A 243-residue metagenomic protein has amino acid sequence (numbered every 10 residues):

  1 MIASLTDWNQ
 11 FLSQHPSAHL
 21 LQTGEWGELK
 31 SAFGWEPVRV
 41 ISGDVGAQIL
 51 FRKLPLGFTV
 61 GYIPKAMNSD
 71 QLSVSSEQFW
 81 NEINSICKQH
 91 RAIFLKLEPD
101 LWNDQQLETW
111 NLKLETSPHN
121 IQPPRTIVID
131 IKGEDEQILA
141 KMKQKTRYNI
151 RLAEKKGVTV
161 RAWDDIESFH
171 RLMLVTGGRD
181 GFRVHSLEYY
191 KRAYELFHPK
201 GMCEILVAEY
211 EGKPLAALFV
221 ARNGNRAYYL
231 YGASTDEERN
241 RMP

Functional and structural regions predicted by a protein language model:
I2-G57, P99-D104, N111, E115-R241: A conserved beta-strand-loop-helix scaffold within acyl/acetyltransferase catalytic domains
D44-V45, A66-A92, D104-H119: Short, basic, low-complexity termini and linkers enriched in Ser/Thr/Gly/Pro that act as targeting/leader peptides
S76, M242-P243: Glycine-rich acyl-CoA binding loop
R91-P99: Divalent metal-dependent hydrolysis catalytic cores, especially in the metallo-beta-lactamase
